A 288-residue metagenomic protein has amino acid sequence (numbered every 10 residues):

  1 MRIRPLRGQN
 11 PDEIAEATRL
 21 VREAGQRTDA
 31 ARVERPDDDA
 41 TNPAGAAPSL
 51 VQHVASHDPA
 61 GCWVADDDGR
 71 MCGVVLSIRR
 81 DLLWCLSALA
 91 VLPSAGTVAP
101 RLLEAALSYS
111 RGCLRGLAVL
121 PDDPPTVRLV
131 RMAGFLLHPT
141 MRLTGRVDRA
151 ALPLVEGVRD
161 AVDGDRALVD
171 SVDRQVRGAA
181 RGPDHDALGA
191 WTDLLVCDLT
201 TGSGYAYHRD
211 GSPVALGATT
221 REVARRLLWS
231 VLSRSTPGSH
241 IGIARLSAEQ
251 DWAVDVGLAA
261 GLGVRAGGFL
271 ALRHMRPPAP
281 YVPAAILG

Functional and structural regions predicted by a protein language model:
E13, A17, D29-A30, D39-A46 (+3 more regions): Amide-forming acyltransferase catalytic core, primarily the GNAT-like/NAT-type and related acyltransferase folds
C62-V64, R70-I78, C85-A88, T200-V214: Conserved beta-strand in the GNAT
D66, S87-V98, V214-A224, R245: A short, internal acetyl-CoA/4′-phosphopantetheine-binding micro-motif in the GNAT/acyltransferase core
W84-S87, S110-P124, T236-S247, A266-G268: Conserved GNAT acetyl-CoA-binding A-motif
V91-R111, R221-R234: Conserved acetyl-CoA-binding loop-helix of GNAT-fold acetyltransferases
L117-P121, G134-R149, V264-M275: Conserved catalytic-core motifs of GNAT/GCN5-like acyltransferases
T192, V196, G202-T236, H240-R245: Flexible loop/N-cap segments at domain edges
F269-G288: C-terminal functional modules
